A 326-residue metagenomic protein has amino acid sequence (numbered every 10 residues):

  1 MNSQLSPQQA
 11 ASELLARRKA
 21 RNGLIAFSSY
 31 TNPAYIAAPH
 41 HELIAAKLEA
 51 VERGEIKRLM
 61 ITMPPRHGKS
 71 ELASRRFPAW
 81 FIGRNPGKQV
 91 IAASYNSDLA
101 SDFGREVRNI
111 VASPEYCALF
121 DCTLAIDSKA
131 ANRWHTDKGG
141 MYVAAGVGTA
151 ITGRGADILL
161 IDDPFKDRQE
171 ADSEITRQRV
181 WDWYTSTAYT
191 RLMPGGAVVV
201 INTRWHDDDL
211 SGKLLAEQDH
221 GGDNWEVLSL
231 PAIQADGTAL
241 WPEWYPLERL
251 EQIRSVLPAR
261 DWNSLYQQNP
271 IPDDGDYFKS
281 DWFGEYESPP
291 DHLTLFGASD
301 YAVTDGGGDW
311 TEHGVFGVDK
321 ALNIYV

Functional and structural regions predicted by a protein language model:
M1-K57: N-terminal accessory segments
I56-F77: Walker A/P-loop
A93-G148: Conserved nucleotide-state-sensing and coupling region of NTP-binding domains
N132-S186: Conserved RecA-like ASCE ATPase "motif II neighborhood" in helicase/translocase motors
D172-A235: ASCE P-loop NTPase helicase motor core
G237-S299: ATPase catalytic-site recognition across NTP-hydrolyzing enzymes
A298-G308: Short acidic, Gly/Ser-rich segments with clustered Asp/Glu that frequently serve as metal-coordination loops in enzyme
G314-V326: Nucleic-acid-processing active sites and adjacent nucleic-acid-binding tracks, predominantly divalent metal-dependent
